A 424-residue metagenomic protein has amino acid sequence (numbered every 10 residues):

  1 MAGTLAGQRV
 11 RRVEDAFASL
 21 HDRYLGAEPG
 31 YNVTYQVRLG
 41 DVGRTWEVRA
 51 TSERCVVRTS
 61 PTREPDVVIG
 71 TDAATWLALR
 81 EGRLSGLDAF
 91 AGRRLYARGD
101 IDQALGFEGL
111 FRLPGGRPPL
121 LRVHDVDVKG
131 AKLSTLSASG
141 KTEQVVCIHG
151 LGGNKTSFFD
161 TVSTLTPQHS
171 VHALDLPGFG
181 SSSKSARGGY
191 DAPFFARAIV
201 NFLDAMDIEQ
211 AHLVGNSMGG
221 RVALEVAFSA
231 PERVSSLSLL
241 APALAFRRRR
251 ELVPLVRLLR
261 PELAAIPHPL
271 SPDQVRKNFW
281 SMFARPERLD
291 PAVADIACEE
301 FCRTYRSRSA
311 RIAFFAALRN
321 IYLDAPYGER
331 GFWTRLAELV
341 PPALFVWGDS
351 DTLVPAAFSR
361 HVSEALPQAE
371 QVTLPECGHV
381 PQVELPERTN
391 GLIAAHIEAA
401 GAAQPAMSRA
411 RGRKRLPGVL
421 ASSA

Functional and structural regions predicted by a protein language model:
M1-V123: Feature captures hydrophobic
D102, G106-V145, T166-H169, I208-E209 (+2 more regions): Alpha/beta-hydrolase fold catalytic core
A131, S137-S181: Conserved HGGG/HGGXW glycine-rich cap/lid loop of the alpha/beta-hydrolase fold
L136, H172-M218, R250, G391: Active-site loop/oxyanion-hole signature of alpha/beta-hydrolase fold enzymes
F228, L237-H268: Flexible "cap/lid" loop of the alpha/beta hydrolase fold
P269-R335: Conserved alpha/beta-hydrolase catalytic His-Asp/Glu region
P326, S350-V354: Acidic catalytic loop of the alpha/beta-hydrolase fold
L339, F345-W347: Short beta-strand/loop motif that positions the catalytic acidic residue of the alpha/beta-hydrolase fold
